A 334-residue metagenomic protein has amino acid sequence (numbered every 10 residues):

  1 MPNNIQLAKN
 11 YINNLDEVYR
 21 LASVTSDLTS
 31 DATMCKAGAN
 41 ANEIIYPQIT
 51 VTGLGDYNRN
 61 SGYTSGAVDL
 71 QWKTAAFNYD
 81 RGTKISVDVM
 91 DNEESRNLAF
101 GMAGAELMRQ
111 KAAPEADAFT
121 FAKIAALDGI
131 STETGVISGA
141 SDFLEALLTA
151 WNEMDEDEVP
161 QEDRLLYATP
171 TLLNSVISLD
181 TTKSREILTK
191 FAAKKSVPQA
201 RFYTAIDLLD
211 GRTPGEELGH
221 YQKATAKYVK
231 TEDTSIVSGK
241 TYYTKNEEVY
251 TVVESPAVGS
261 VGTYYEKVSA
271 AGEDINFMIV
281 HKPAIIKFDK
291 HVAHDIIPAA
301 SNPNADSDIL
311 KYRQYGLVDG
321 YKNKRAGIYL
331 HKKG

Functional and structural regions predicted by a protein language model:
M1, T132-N152, K183-T189, K227 (+1 more regions): N-terminal, intrinsically disordered, small/polar-rich Type III/flagellar export signal
M1-T74, D319-G334: N-terminal "assembly arms/tails" that initiate or stabilize quaternary assembly in self-assembling proteins
N40, I45, D155-K290: Extended oligomerization regions of viral-like shell subunits
V51, Q71-S95, W151-S178: Structured, hydrophobic secondary-structure cores that serve as assembly/anchoring elements
D56-R59, S178-L179, D289-V292, D308-K311 (+1 more regions): Short conserved micro-motifs at the rims of enzyme active sites and ligand-binding pockets
A67-D88, A103, L107, K111-E115 (+1 more regions): A glycine-rich, hydrophobic loop/mini-helix early in the fold
V87, I296-G334: Hydrophobic, glycine-enriched assembly/anchoring segments
N92-Q161, P170, H331-G334: Alpha-helical scaffold segments that mediate packing/assembly in large oligomeric complexes
